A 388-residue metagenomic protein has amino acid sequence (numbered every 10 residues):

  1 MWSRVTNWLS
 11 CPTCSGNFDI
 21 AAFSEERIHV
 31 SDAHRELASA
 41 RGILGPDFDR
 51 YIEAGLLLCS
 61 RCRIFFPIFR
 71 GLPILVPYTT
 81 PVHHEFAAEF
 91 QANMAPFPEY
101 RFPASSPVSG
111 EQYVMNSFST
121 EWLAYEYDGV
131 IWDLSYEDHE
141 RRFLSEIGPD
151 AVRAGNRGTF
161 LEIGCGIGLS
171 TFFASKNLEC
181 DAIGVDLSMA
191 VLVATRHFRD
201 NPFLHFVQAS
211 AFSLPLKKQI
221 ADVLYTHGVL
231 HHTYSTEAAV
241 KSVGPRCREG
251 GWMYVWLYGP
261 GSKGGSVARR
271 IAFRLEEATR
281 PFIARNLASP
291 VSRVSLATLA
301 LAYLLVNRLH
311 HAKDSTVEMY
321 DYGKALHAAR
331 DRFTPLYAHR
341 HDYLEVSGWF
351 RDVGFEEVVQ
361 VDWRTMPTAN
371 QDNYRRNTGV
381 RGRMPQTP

Functional and structural regions predicted by a protein language model:
M1-K217, H339, D362-P388: Conserved N-terminal segment of class I S-adenosyl-L-methionine
V191, T233-Y234: A structural helix-start
Y225: A conserved beta-strand element that flanks and buttresses the S-adenosyl-L-methionine
G228-V229: Short catalytic micro-motifs in class I SAM-dependent methyltransferases
E237-E249: A short glycine-rich, Lys/Arg-flanked "PGG" loop and its adjoining helix->strand segment in the class I
W252-R293, A300: Conserved class I S-adenosyl-L-methionine
Y320, A325-P388: C-terminal lobe and adjacent flexible extensions of AdoMet/dcAdoMet transferase-like proteins
